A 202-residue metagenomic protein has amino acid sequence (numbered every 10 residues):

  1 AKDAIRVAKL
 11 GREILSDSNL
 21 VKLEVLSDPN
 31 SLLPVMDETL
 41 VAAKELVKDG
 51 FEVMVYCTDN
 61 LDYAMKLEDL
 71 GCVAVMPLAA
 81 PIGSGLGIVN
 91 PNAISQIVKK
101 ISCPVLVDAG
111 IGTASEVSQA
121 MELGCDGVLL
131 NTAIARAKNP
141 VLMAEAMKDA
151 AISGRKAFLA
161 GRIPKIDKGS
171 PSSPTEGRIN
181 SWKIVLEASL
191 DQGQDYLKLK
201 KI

Functional and structural regions predicted by a protein language model:
A1-I202: Alpha/beta enzyme core
